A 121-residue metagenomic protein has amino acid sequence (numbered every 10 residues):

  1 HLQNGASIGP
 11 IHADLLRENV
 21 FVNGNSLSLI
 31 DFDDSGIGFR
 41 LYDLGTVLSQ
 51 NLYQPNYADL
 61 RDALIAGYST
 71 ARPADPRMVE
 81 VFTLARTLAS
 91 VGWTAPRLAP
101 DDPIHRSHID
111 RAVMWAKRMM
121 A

Functional and structural regions predicted by a protein language model:
H1-Y42: Active-site acidic catalytic loop and adjacent metal/ATP-binding pocket of ATP-dependent phosphoryl transfer enzymes
L2-G5, A89, M119: Short secondary-structure junctions and interdomain/linker hinges
Q3-N4, A71-P73: Short secondary-structure junctions
G24, T83-R86: Residues that line or immediately flank small-molecule/substrate-binding pockets and catalytic motifs
R40-R72, R86-D102: Active-site activation/catalytic loop segments of kinase-like enzymes and analogous catalytic loops in related
P73-L84: All-alpha amphipathic helical-bundle segments outside canonical DNA-binding/catalytic cores that form hydrophobic
G92-A121: ATP/Mg2+ or Mg2+-diphosphate-binding catalytic cores that bind nucleotide phosphates or diphosphates via glycine-rich
